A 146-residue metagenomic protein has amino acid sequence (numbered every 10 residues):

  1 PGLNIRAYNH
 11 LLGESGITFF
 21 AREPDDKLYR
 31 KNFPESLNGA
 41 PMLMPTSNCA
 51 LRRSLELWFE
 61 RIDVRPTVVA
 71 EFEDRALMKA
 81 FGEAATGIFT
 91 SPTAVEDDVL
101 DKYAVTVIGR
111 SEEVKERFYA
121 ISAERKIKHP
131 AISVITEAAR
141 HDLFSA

Functional and structural regions predicted by a protein language model:
P1-I5, E71-F72: Central regulatory/effector-binding core of bacterial HTH transcription factors
N4-Y8, A76-L77: Short acidic active-site motifs
R6-S47: Flexible hinge/capping segments at coil-to-helix
Y8-T18, F89, T93, D101-K115: Short beta-strand->loop
D26-K27, T106-A146: A late-sequence structural motif
K27-R30, P41-I62, K128-T136, A146: Secondary-structure junction motif
N48-T106: Hydrophobic hinge/microswitch elements
